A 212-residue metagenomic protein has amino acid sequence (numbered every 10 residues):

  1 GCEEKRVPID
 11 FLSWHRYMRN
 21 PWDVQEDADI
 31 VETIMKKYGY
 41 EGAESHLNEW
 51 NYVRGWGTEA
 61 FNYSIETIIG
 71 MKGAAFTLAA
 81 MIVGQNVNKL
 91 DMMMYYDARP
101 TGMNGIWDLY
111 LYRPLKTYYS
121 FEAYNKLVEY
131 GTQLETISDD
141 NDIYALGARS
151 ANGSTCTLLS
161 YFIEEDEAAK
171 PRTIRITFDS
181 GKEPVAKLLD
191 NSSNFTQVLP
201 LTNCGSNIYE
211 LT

Functional and structural regions predicted by a protein language model:
G1-A80, V87-N88: Noncatalytic carbohydrate-binding groove/subsite architecture in carbohydrate-active enzymes
W14-M18, N48-N51, Y95-R99, L159-I163: Active-site-proximal beta-strand/loop segments in catalytic clefts of secreted hydrolases
R19-P21, V53-W56, P100-N104, E165-E167 (+1 more regions): Flexible loop/turn segments at secondary-structure boundaries
E49-S154: Aromatic/acidic polysaccharide-binding cleft in carbohydrate-active enzymes
D139-K182, N191-S193: Carbohydrate-binding surface patches
A145-R149, Q197-C204: Short, exposed beta-strand/loop patches in secreted or surface proteins that constitute
V185-K187: Beta-strand signatures of extracellular beta-sandwich domains
T202-T212: C-terminal beta-strand-rich structural cap/linker in extracellular carbohydrate-active enzymes
